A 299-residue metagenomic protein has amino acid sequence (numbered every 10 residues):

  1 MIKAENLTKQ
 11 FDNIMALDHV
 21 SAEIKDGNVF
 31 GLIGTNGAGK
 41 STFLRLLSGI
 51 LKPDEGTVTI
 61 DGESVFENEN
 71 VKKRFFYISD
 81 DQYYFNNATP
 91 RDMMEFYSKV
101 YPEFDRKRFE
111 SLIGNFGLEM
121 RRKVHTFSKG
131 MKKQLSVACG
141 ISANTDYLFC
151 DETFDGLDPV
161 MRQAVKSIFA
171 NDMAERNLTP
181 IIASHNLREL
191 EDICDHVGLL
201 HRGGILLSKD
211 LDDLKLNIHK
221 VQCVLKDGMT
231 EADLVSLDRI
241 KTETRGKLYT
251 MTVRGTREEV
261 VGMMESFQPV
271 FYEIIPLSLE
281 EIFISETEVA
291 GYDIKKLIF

Functional and structural regions predicted by a protein language model:
I2-A4, K9-D195, L199-H201: ABC transporter nucleotide-binding domains
E69, K107-S111, Q163, D212 (+3 more regions): Generic alpha-helical secondary structure signal
E95, E191, K215, M264-E265 (+1 more regions): Alpha-helix boundary recognition
A143-T145, G204, D293-L297: Short, structured secondary-structure boundary patches
K166-G255: ABC transporter nucleotide-binding domain
K220-I294, F299: Short, charged/small-residue-rich alpha-helical element at the C-terminal edge of ABC transporter nucleotide-binding
